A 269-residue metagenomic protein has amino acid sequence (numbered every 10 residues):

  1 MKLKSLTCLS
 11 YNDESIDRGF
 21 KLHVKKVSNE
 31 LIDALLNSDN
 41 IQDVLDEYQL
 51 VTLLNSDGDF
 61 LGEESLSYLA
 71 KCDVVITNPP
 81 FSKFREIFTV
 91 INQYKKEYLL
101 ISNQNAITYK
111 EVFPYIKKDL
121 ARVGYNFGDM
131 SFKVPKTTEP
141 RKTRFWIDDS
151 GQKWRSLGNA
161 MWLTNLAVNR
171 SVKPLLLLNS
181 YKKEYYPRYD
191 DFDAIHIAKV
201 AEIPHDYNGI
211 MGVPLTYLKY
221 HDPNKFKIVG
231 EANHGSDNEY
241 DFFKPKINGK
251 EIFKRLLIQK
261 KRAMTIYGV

Functional and structural regions predicted by a protein language model:
M1-I76, P80-V269: Class I S-adenosyl-L-methionine-dependent methyltransferase catalytic core
